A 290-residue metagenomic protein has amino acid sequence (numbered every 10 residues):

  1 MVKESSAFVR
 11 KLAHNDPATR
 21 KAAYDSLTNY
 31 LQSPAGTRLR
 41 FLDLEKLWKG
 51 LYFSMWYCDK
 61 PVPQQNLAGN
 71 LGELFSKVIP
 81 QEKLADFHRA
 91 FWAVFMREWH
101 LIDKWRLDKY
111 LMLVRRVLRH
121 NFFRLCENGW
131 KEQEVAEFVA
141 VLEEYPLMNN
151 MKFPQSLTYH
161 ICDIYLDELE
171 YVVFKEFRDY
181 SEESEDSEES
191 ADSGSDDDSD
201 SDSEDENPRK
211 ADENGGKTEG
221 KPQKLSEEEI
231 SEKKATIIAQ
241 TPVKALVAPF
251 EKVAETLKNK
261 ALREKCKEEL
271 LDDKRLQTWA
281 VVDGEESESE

Functional and structural regions predicted by a protein language model:
M1-K3, A22, L39-L47, E82-A90 (+4 more regions): Short sequence/structural elements of tandem HEAT/ARM alpha-solenoid repeats
M1-L12, M148, F153, H160 (+1 more regions): Eukaryotic acidic, Ser/Thr-rich intrinsically disordered low-complexity regions
M1-Q65, G72, K77: Extreme N-terminal segments of fungal proteins
V2-R10, N29, E45-S54, N70-E73 (+4 more regions): Alpha-helical solenoid scaffolds in eukaryotic proteins
A7-T19, G50-P63, R97-R106, M148-F153 (+2 more regions): Short coil/turn segments at helix-helix junctions and helix-capping linkers within large alpha-helical proteins
S26-R38, L51-Y52, A68-I79, L118-G129 (+3 more regions): Boundary/linker elements of alpha-helical solenoid repeat scaffolds
L71-Y180: Eukaryote-skewed repeat-based solenoidal scaffolds used as protein-protein interaction platforms, primarily
